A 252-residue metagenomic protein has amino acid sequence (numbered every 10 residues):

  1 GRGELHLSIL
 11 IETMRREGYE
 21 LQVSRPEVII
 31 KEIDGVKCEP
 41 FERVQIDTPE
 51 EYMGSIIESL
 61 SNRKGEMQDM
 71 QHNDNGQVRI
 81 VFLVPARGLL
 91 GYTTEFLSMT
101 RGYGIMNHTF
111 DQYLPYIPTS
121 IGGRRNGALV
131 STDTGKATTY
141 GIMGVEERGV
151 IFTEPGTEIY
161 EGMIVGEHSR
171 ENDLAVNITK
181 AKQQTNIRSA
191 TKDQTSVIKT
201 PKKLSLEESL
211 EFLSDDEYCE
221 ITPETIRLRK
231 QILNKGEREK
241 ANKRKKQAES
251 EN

Functional and structural regions predicted by a protein language model:
G1-N252: Accessory interaction regions appended to the cores of large information-processing enzymes
